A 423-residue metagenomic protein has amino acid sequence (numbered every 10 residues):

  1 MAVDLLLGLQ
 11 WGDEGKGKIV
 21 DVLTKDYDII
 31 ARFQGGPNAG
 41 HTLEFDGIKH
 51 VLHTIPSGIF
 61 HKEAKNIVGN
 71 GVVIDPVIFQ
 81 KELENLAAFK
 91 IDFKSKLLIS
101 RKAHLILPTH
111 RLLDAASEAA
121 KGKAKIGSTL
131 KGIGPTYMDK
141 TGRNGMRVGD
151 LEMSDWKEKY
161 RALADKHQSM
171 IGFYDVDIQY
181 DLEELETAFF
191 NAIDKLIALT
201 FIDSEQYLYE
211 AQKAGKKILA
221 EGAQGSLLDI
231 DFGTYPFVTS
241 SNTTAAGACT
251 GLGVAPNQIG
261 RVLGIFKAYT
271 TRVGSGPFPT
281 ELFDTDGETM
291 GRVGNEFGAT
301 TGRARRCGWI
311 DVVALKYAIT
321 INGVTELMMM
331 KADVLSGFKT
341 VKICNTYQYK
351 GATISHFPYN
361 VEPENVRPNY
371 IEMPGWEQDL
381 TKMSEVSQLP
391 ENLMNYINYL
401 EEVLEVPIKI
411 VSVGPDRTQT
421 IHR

Functional and structural regions predicted by a protein language model:
M1-R423: Non-transmembrane, aqueous-exposed alpha-helical and coiled segments at domain scale
